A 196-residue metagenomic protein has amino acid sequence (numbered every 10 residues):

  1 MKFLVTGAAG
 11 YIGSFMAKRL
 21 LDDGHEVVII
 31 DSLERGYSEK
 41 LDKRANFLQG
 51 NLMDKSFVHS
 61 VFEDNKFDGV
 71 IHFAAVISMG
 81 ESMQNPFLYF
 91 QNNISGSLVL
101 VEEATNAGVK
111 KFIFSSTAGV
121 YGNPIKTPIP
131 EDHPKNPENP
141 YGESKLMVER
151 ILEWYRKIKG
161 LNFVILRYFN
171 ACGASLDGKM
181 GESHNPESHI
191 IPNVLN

Functional and structural regions predicted by a protein language model:
M1-L176: N-terminal Rossmann-like NAD(P)+-binding domain of SDR-like oxidoreductases, especially those catalyzing
T6, K179-H184: Glycine-rich Rossmann NAD(P)(H)-binding loop
P137-S144, E182-I191: The catalytic Tyr-centered alpha-helix of NAD(P)H-dependent dehydrogenases
N170, P192-N196: Generic alpha-helical structural context detector
